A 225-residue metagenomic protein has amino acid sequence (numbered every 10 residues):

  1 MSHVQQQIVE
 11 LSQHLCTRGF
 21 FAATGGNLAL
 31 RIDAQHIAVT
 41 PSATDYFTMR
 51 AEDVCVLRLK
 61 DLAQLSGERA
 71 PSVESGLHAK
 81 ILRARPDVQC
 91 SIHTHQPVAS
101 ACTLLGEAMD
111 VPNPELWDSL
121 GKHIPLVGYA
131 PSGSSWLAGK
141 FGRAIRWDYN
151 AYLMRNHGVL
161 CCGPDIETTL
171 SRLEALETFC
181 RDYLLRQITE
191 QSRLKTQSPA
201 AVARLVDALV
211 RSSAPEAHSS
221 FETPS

Functional and structural regions predicted by a protein language model:
M1-S225: Glycine-rich flexible loops
